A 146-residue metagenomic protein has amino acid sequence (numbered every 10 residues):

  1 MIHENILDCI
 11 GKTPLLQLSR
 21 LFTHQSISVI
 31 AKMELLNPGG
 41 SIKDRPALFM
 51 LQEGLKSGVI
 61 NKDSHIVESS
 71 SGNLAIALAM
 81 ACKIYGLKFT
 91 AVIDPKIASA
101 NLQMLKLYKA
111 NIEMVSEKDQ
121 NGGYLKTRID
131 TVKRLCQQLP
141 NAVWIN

Functional and structural regions predicted by a protein language model:
M1-N146: PLP-dependent amino-acid enzyme catalytic core
